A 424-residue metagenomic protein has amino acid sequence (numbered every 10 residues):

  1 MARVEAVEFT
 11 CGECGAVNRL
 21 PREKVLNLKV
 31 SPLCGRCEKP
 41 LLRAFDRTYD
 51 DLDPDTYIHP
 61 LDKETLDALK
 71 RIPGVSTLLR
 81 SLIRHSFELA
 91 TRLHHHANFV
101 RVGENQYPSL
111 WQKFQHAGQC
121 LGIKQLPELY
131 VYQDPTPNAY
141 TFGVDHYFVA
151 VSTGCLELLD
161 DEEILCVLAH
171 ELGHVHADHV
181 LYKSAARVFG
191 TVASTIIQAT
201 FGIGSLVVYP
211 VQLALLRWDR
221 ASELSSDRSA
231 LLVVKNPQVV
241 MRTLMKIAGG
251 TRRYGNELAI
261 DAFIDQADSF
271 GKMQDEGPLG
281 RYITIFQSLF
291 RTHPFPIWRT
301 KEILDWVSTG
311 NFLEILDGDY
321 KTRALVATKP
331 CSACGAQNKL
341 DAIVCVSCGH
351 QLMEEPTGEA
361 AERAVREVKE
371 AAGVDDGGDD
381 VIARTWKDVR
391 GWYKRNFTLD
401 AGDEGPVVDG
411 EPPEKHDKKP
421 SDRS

Functional and structural regions predicted by a protein language model:
M1-D145, T251, T309-I343, G349-K418 (+1 more regions): Hydrophobic or amphipathic, alpha-helical segments that drive membrane association/targeting
G74, V131-F142, V211, L215 (+1 more regions): Active-site-proximal gating segments in proteases and membrane effectors
F114, V151, H170, S226 (+1 more regions): Divalent metal-coordination and catalytic microenvironments
F114-G118, D219-V240: An active-site-proximal "capping" alpha-helix that borders the catalytic cofactor pocket
V151-C166: Short pre-active-site segment immediately N-terminal to the catalytic Zn-binding motif
L159, L168-A177, S225, S229: Active-site His/Glu-centered metal-binding helix of metallohydrolases
L172-T191: Catalytic Zn2+-binding segment of zinc metalloproteases
T191-E223, A230-V233: Post-HExxH zinc-binding segment in Zn-dependent metallohydrolases
